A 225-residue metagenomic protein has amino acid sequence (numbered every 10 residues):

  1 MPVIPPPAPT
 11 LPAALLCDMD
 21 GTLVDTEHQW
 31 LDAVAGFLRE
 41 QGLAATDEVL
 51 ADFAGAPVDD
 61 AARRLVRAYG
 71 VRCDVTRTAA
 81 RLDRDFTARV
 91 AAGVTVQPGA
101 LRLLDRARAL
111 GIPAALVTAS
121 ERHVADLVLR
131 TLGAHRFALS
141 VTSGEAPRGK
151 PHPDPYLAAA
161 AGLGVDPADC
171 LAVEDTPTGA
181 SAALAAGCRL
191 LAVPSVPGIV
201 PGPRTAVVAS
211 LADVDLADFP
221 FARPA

Functional and structural regions predicted by a protein language model:
P2-A13, D105, I112, E121-A225: Asp-based, Mg2+/Mn2+-dependent phosphohydrolase catalytic module
P2-L110, H123: N-terminal helical cap/lid subdomain that shapes the substrate entry/recognition surface in HAD-like hydrolases
T22, T26, T118, T142: Ser/Thr-centric signal marking residues that sit in or immediately flank functional binding/regulatory motifs
L23, V96, A114-V117, A172-V173: Conserved SAM-binding loop
A62, T118, A183: Residue-level signal for inorganic ion chemistry
